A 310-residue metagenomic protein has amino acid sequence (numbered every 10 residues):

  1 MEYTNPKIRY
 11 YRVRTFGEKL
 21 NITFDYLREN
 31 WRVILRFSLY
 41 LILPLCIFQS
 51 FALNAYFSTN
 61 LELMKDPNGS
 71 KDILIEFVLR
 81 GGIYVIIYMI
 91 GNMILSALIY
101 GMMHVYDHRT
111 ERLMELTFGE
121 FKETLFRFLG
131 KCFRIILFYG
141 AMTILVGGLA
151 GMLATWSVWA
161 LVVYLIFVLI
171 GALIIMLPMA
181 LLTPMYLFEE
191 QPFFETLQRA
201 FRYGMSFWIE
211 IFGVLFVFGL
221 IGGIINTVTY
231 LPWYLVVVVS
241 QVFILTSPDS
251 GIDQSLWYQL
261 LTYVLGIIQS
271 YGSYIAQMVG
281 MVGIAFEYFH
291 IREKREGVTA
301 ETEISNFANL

Functional and structural regions predicted by a protein language model:
E2-N5, Y10-Y11, I22, M64-S70 (+3 more regions): Juxtamembrane transition segments at transmembrane-helix termini in multipass membrane proteins
R12, G17-P44, E115-L145, I175-N226 (+1 more regions): Interfacial aromatic "cap" segments that immediately flank transmembrane helices in multipass membrane proteins
R36-F57, R80-S96, C132-M176, V214-V242 (+1 more regions): Hydrophobic alpha-helical transmembrane segments in multi-pass membrane proteins
Y56-I83: Membrane-anchoring/interfacial helices and their immediately flanking loops in integral membrane proteins
I73-L79, E115-G119, V163-I166, Q254-G266: Glycine-rich, flexible loop segments associated with nucleotide phosphate handling
G82, I86, L95-M102, M114-F121 (+2 more regions): Generic hydrophobic, aliphatic-rich segments that mediate packing or membrane embedding
